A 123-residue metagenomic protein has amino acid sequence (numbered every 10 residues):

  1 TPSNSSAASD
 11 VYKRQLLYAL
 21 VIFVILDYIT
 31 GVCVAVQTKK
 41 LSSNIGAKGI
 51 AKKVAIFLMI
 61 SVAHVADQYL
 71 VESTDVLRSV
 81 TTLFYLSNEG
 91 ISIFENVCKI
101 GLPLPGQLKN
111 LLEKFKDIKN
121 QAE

Functional and structural regions predicted by a protein language model:
T1-A8, Y12: Single conserved hydrophobic/aromatic residue that forms the stacking wall/gate of nucleotide- or nucleobase-binding
K13-I25, I29-L41: Membrane-interface helix-loop junction between the first two transmembrane segments
L16-A19, K53, L77-F84: Alpha-helical transmembrane segments
L20-G31, I56-H64, F84-S92: Alpha-helical transmembrane segments of multi-pass membrane proteins
V34-I45, P103-Q107: Juxtamembrane helix-loop transition segments at the membrane interface in multi-pass membrane proteins
T38-M59: Juxtamembrane helix-capping/reentrant segments at transmembrane boundaries
V65-S73: Transmembrane alpha-helix boundary signature
S87-E123: Membrane-proximal cytosolic segments adjacent to transmembrane helices
